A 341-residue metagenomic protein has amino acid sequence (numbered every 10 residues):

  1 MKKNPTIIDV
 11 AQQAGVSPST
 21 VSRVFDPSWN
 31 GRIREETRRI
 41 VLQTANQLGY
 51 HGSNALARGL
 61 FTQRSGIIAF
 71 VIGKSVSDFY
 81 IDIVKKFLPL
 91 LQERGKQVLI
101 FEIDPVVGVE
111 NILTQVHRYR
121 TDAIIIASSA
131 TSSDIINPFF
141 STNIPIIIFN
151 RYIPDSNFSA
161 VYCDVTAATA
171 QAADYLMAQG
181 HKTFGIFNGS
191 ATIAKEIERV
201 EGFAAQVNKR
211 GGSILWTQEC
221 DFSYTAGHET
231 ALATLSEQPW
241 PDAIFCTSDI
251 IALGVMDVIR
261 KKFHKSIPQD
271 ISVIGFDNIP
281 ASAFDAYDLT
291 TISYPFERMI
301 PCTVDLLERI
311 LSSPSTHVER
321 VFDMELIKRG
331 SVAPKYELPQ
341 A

Functional and structural regions predicted by a protein language model:
M1-T6, N46-F79, I83, R94: N-terminal helix-turn-helix/winged-helix DNA-binding helices and compositionally similar short basic alpha-helical
V10-Q12, V41, I271, L326: Append "Primarily bacterial transcriptional regulators
S17-S22, R34: Short coil turns linking two alpha-helices in DNA-binding domains
T20, T37, L56: Residues in the helix-turn-helix
I72-D82, I100-G108, V161-Q171, F187-L232 (+4 more regions): Hinge/beta->alpha junction and helix N-cap segments in small-molecule ligand-binding domains
P89-S133: Central regulatory/effector-binding core of bacterial HTH transcription factors
I126-A170, T192, I250, D277-L289: Flexible loop/hinge segments that line or gate small-molecule binding clefts
V165, L215, L232-A341: Flexible loop/turn connectors
